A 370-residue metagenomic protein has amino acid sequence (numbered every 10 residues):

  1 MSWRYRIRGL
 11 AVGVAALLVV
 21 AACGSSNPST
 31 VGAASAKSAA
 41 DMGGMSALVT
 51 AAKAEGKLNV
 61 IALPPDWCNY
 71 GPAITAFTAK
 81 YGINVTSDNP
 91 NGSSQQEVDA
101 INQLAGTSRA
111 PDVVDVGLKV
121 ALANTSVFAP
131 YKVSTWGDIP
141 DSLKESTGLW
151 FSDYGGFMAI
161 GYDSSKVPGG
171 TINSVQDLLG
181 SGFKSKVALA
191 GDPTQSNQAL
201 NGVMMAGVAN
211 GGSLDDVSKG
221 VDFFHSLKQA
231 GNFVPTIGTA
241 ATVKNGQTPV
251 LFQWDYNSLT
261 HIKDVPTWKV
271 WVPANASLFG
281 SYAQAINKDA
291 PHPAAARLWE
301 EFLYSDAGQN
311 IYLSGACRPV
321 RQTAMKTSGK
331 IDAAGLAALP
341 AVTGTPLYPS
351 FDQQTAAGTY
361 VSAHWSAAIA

Functional and structural regions predicted by a protein language model:
L18-A22: C-terminal motif of bacterial Sec signal peptides marking the signal peptidase cleavage site
C23-A33: Bacterial lipoprotein signal-peptidase II cleavage site
A34-M45, K53-P72: Extracytoplasmic "Venus flytrap"
N59-T75, T86-N102, S108-Q247: Extracytoplasmic ligand-binding site segments that recognize negatively charged/polar headgroups
K119-T125, K244, P249-T267: A ligand-binding cleft/hinge motif common to bilobed small-molecule-binding domains
G156-A159, V221-S226, N232, V265-A290: Periplasmic-binding protein-like
L278, Y282, I286-P346: Mature extracytoplasmic/periplasmic domains
S328-A370: Extracellular/periplasmic bilobal clamshell ligand-binding domains
